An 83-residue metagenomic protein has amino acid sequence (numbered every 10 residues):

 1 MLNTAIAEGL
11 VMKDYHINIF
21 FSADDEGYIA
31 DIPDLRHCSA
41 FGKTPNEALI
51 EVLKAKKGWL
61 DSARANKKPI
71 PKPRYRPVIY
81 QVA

Functional and structural regions predicted by a protein language model:
M1-H16, I50-A83: Short, charged, surface-exposed hinge/linker loops at domain edges that act as mobile lids or interdomain connectors
F20-L35: Short aromatic-glycine-(Arg/Gly/Cys) micro-motifs in beta-strand/loop hairpins
A23, C38, A63: Short glycine- and Lys/Arg-enriched binding-loop motifs that mark or flank ligand-binding interfaces
E26, F41, N66: Short glycine-rich loop/turn motifs that provide flexible caps or phosphate-binding loops at active sites
P33, S39, K68: Flexible, active-site-adjacent loop/turn segments at secondary-structure boundaries
R36-E47: A short, exposed loop/beta-hairpin motif centered on an aromatic-Gly-Thr core
